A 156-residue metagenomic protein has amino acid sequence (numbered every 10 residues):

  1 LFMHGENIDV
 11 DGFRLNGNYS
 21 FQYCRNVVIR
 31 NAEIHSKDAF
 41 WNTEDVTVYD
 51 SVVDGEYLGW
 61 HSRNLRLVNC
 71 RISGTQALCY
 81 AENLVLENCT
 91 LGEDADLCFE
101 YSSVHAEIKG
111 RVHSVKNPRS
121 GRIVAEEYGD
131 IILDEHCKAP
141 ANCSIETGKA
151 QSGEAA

Functional and structural regions predicted by a protein language model:
L1-A156: Long, distal/terminal scaffolding or interaction modules with repetitive or compositionally biased sequence
